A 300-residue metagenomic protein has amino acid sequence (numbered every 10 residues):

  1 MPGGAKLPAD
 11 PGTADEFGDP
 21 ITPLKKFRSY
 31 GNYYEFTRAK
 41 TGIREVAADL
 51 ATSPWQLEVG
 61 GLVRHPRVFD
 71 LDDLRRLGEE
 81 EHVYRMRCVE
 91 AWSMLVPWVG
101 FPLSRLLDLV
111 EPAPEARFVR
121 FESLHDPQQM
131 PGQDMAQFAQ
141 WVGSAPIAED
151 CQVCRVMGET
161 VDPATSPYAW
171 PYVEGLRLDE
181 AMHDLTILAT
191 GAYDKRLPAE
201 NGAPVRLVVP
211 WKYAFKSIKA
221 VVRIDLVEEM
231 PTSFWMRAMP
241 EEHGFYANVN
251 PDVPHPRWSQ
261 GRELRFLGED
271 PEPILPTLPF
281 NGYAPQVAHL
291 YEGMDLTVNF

Functional and structural regions predicted by a protein language model:
G4-F300: Structured, non-membrane catalytic/scaffold regions adjacent to prosthetic-group chemistry
